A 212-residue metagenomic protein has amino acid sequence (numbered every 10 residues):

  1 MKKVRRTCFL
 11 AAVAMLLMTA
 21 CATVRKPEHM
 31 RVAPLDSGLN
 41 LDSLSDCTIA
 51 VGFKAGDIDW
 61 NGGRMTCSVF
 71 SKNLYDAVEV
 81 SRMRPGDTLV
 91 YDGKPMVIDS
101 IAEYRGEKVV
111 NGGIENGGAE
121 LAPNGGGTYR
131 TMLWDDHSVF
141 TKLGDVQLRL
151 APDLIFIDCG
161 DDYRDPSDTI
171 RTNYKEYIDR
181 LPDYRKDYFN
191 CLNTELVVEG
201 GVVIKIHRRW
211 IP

Functional and structural regions predicted by a protein language model:
K2-F9: Bacterial N-terminal signal peptides that target proteins for export
C8, A22-R25: Intrinsically disordered low-complexity regions specifically enriched for long asparagine
A12-M15: Alpha-helical tetratricopeptide repeat
M18-A20: C-terminal motif of bacterial Sec signal peptides marking the signal peptidase cleavage site
V24-P212: Solvent-exposed hydroxyl-ligand-binding patches built from regularly spaced Ser/Thr and small hydrophobics
